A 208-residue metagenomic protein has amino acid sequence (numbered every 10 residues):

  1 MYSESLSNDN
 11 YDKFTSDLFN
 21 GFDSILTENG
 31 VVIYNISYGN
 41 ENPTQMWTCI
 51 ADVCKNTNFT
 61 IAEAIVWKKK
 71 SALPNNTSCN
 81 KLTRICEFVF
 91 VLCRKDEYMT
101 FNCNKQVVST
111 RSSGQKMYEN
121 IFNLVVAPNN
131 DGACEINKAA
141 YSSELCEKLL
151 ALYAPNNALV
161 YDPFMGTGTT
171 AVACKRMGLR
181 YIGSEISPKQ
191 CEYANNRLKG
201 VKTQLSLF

Functional and structural regions predicted by a protein language model:
M1-Y193: Core catalytic lobe of class I
N195-F208: S-adenosyl-L-methionine
